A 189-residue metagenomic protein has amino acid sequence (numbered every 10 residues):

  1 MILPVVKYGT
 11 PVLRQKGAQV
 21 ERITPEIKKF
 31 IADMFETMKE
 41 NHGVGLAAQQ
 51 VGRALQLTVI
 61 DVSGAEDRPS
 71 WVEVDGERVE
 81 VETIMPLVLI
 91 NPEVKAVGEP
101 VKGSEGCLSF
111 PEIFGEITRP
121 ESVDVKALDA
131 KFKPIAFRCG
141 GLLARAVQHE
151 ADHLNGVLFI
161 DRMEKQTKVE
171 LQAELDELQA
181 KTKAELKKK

Functional and structural regions predicted by a protein language model:
M1-Q148, H153-K189: Active-site rim/adjacent substrate-binding subdomains
